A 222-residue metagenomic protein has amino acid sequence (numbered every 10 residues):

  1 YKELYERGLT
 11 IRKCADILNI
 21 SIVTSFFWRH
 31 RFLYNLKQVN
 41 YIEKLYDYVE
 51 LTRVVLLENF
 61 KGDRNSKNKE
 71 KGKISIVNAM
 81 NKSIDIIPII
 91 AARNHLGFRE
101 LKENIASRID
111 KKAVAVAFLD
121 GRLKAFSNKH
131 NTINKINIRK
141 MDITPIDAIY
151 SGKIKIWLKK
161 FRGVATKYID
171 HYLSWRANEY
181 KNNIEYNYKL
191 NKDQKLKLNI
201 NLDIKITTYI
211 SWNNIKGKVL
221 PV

Functional and structural regions predicted by a protein language model:
Y1-V222: Residue-level recognition of single "structural anchor" positions that define or cap local secondary structure
